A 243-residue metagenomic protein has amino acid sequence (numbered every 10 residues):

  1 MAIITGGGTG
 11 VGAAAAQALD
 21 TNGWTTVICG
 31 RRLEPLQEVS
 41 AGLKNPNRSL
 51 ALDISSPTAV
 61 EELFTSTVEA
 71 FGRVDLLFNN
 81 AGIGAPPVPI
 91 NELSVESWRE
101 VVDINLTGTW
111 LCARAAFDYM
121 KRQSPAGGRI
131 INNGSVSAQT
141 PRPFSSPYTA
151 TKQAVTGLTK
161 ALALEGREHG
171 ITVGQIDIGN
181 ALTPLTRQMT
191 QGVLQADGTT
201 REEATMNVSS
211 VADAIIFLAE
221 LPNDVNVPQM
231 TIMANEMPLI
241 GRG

Functional and structural regions predicted by a protein language model:
G8-G10: Conserved glycine-rich cofactor-binding loop
L52-L63, V95: The beta1-alpha1 cofactor-binding region of Rossmann-like NAD(H)/NADP(H)-dependent oxidoreductases
V88-I90, S97-V102: Substrate-binding pocket helix/loop in short-chain dehydrogenase/reductase
A113, T151: Active-site helix of classical SDR
D118, L164-E165: Alpha-helical segment proximal to the catalytic Tyr-Lys
S135: Residue(s) in the substrate-gating loop at a strand-loop-helix junction that position the organic substrate next
Q175-I176, L194-G241: C-terminal helical subdomain
